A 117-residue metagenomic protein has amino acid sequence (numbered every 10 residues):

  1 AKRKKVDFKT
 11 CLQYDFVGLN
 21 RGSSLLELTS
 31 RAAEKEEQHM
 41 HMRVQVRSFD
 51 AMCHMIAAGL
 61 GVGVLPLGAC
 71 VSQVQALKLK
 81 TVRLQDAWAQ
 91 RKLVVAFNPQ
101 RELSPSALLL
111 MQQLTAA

Functional and structural regions predicted by a protein language model:
A1, V6-F8, L12-E36, L103-Q112 (+1 more regions): Secondary-structure junction motif
R3-K4, T10, D50-P99, L109: Beta-alpha-beta core module
D15, H41-M42, K78-K80: Conserved beta-strand segments of alpha/beta enzyme cores
G18-L19, H39-S48: Short beta-strand-to-loop elements that line the ligand-binding cleft of bilobed periplasmic-binding protein-like
S24, V46, G68: Residue-level "edge-of-site" marker
E27, S48-F49: Conserved glycosyltransferase catalytic-site signature
T29, E37-H41, Q85-D86: A general, composition-driven signal for non-globular sequence regions
K35-Q38, V74: Short helix-capping segments at alpha-helix termini
